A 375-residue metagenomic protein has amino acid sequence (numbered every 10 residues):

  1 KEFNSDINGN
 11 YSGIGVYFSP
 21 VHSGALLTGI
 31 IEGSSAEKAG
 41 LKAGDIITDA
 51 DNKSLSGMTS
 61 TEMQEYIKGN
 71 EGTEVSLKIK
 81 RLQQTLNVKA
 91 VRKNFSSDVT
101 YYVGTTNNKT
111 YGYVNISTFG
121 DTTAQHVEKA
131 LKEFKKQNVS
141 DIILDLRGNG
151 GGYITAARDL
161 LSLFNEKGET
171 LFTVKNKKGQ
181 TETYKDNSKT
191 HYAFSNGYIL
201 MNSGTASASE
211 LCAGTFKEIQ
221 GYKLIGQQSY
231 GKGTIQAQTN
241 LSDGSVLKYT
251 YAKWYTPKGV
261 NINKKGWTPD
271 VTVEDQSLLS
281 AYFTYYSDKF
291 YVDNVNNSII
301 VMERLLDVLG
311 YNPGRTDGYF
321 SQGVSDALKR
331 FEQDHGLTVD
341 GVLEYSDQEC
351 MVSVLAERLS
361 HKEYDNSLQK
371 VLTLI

Functional and structural regions predicted by a protein language model:
K1-A25, G29, K89, L279-M302: PDZ/PDZ-like peptide-tail recognition elements
K1-G9, Q83, S245, K253: Interdomain regulatory linker/hinge segments that flank or connect interaction modules in polarity/junction/synaptic
L26-G29, E37-A43, D49-S54, T61-K232 (+1 more regions): Cleft-lining beta-strand/loop regions that shape enzyme active-site pockets
A36, F290-L355: A short amphipathic alpha-helical interaction element
N94, D98-Y102, C350-Y364: Intrinsically disordered, low-complexity Ser/Thr-rich linker and spacer segments in cell-wall-related proteins
Y255-K289: Primarily N-terminal secretory
H361-I375: Residue-level signal for protein termini and structural transition zones
